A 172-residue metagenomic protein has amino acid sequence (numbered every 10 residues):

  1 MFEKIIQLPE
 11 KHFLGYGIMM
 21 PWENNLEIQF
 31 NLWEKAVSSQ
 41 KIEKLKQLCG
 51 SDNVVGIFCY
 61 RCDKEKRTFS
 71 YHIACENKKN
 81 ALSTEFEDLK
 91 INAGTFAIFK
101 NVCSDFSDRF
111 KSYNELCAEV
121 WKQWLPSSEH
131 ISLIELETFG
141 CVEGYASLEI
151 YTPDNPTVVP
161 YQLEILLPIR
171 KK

Functional and structural regions predicted by a protein language model:
M1-K172: A solvent-exposed interaction/effector surface
